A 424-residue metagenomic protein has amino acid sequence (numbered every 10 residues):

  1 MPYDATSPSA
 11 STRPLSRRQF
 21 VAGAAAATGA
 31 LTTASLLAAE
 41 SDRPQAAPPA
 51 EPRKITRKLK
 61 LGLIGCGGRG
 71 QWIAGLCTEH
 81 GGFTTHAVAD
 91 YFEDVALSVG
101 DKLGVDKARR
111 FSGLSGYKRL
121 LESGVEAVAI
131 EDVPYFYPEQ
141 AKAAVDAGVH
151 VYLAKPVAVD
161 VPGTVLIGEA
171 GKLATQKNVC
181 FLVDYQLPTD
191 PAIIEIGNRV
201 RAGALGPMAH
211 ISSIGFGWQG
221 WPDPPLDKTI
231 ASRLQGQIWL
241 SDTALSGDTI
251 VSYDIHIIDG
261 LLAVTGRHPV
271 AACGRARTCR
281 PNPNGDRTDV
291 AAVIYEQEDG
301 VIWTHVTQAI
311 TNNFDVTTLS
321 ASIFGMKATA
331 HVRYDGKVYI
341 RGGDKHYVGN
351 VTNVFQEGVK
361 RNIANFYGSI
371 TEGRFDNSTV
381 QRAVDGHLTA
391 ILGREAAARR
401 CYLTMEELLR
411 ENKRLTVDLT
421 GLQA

Functional and structural regions predicted by a protein language model:
M1-L15: N-terminal secretory signal peptides
G23-L31, S35, W72, S252 (+4 more regions): C-terminal helical cap and adjacent loop that interface with cofactors, partners, or active-site loops
A27, L31-L103: N-terminal Rossmann-like dinucleotide-binding module
G65, Q176-L182, L187-G285, V293-Y295 (+3 more regions): Predominantly a Rossmann-like dinucleotide-binding segment in NAD(P)-dependent oxidoreductases
R109-E126, I130: A structured beta-alpha segment of the ubiquitous adenosine-cofactor-binding alpha/beta core
E126-A127, V133, P138-P188, G203: Beta-strand-loop-alpha-helix segment that lines the small-molecule cofactor/substrate pocket of alpha/beta enzymes
Y295-D299, G325: Active-site beta-strand termini and strand-to-loop segments that position acidic
